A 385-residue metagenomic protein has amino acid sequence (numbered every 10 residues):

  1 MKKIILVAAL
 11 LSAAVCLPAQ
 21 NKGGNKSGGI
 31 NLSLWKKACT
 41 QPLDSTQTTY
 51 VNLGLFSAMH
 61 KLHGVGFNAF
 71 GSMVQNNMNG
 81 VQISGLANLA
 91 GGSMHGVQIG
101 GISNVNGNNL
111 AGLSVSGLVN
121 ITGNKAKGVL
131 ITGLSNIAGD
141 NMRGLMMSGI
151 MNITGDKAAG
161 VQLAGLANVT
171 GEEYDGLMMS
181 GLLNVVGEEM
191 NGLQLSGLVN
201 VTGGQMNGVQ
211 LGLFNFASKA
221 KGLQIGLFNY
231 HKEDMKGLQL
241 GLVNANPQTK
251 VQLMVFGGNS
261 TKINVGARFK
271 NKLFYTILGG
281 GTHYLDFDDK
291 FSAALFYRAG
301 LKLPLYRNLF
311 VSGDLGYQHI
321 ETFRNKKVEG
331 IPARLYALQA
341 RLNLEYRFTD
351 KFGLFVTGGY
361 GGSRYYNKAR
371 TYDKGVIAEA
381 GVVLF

Functional and structural regions predicted by a protein language model:
M1-G23: Bacterial Sec-dependent N-terminal signal peptides
Q20-A69, V209, L213, L223-G280 (+1 more regions): Outer-membrane beta-barrel initiation region
Q47-T49, Q205-N207, K219, G257-I263 (+4 more regions): Residues that define the transmembrane beta-barrel architecture of outer-membrane proteins
L53, G117, G133, G149 (+8 more regions): Membrane-embedded beta-strand positions of outer-membrane beta-barrel proteins
L53-L55, L213, I225-L227, L242 (+7 more regions): Residues on the lipid-exposed face of transmembrane beta-strands in outer-membrane beta-barrel proteins
S57, G71-M73, A87-L89, S103-V105 (+14 more regions): Transmembrane beta-strands of outer-membrane beta-barrel pores
H63, S93-M94, N109-A111, K125-A126 (+6 more regions): Repeated loop/turn-to-beta-strand initiation elements of outer-membrane beta-barrel proteins
Q75-N79, A90-H95, V105-G112, S116 (+9 more regions): Tandem repeat domain/solenoid detector
